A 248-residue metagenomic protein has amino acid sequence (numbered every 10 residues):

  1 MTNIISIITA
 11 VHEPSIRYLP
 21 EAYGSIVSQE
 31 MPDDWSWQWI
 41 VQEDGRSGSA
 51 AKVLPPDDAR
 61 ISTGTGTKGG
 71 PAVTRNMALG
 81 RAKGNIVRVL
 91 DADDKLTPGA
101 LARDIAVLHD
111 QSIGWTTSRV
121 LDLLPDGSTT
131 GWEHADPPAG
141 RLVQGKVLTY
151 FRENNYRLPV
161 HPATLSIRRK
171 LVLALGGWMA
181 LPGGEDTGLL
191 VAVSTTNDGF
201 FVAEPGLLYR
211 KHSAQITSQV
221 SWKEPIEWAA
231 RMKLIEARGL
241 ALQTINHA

Functional and structural regions predicted by a protein language model:
P14-S28: Short, well-formed alpha-helical segments that are part of the catalytic scaffolds of diverse glycosyltransferases
D34-R46, S62-T67, A92: Short beta-strand/loop segment that forms part of the nucleotide-sugar
D58-R60, G69, V73-T74, L101-L171 (+2 more regions): Flexible acidic/His/Gly-enriched loops in nucleotide-sugar-dependent glycosyltransferase catalytic domains
T65-A82: Glycine-rich, basic loop-to-helix element that forms the pyrophosphate-binding segment of sugar-nucleotide handling
V87: Short aromatic/hydrophobic "clamp" motif used to bind/position activated sugar donors
D91-K95, R119: The conserved acidic donor/metal-binding loop of glycosyltransferases
T130-E133, L181-P182, N197-R231: Nucleotide-sugar-dependent glycosyltransferase catalytic core
P182-L189: Acidic donor-binding loop at a coil-to-helix junction in glycosyltransferase catalytic cores that engages
